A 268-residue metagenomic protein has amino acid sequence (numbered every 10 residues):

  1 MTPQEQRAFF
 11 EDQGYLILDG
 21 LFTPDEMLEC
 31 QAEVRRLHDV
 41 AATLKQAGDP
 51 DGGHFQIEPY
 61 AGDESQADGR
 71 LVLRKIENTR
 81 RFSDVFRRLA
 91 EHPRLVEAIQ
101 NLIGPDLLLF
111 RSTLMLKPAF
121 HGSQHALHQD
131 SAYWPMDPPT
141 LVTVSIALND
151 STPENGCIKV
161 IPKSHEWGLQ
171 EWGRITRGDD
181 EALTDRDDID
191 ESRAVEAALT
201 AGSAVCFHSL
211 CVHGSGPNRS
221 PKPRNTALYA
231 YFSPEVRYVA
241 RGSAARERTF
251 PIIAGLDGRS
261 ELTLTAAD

Functional and structural regions predicted by a protein language model:
M1-D12, D19-L127, Y133, G173 (+2 more regions): Non-heme Fe(II)-dependent double-stranded beta-helix
L16-L18, V142-V144, V205-F207: Short hydrophobic-aromatic micro-motifs
T23-P24, M115-K117, A132, S151 (+3 more regions): Short, solvent-exposed loop/turn segments at secondary-structure junctions
F82, F110, T140, E154-G156 (+1 more regions): Residues that flank catalytic or metal-binding motifs in active/ligand-binding sites
E97-A98, S123-E196, R237-A244: Catalytic core of non-heme Fe(II) oxygenases with the double-stranded beta-helix
S112-L114, V144-I146, A227-Y231: A structural signal for short, well-ordered beta-strand segments
W167-D268: Conserved double-stranded beta-helix
